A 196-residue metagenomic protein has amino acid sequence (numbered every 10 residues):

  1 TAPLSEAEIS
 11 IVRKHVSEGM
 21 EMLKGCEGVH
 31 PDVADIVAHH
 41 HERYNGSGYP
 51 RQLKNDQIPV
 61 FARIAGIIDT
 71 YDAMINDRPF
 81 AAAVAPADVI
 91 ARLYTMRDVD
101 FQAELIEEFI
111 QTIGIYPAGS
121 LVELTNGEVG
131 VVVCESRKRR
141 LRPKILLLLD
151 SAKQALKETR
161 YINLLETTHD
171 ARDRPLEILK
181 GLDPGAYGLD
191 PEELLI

Functional and structural regions predicted by a protein language model:
T1-I196: Histidine- and acidic-residue-rich, metal-dependent catalytic cores
